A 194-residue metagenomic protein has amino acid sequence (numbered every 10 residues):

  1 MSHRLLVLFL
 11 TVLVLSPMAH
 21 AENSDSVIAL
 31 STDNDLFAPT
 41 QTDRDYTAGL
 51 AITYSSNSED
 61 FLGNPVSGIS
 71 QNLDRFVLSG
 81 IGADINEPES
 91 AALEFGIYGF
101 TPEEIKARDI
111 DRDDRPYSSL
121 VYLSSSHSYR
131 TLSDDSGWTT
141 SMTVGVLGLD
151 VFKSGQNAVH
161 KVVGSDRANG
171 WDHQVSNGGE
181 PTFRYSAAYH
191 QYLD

Functional and structural regions predicted by a protein language model:
M1-V7: Bacterial N-terminal signal peptides that target proteins for export
L8-F9, A19: Cleavable N-terminal signal peptides
A21-D25, P39, N64-N86: Outer-membrane beta-barrel biogenesis signature
A21-F61, L93-I105: Short glycine/proline- and aromatic-enriched beta-strand/turn motifs that initiate or cap beta-hairpins
F61-N64, D134-D135: Short acidic, Gly/Pro-enriched loop/turn segments at secondary-structure junctions
R75-D194: Outer-membrane pore/translocation modules
